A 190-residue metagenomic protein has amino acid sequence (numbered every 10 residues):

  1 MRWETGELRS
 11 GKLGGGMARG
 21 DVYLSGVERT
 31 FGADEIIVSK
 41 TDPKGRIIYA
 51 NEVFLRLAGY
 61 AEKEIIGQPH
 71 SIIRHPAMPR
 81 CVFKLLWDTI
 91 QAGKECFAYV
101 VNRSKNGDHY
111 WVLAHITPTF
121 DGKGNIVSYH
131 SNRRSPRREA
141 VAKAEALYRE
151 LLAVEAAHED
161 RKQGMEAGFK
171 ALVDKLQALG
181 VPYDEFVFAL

Functional and structural regions predicted by a protein language model:
W3-D42, H130-L190: PAS-family sensory modules
R19-G20, V27-E150: Sensory/regulatory domains in signal-transduction proteins
